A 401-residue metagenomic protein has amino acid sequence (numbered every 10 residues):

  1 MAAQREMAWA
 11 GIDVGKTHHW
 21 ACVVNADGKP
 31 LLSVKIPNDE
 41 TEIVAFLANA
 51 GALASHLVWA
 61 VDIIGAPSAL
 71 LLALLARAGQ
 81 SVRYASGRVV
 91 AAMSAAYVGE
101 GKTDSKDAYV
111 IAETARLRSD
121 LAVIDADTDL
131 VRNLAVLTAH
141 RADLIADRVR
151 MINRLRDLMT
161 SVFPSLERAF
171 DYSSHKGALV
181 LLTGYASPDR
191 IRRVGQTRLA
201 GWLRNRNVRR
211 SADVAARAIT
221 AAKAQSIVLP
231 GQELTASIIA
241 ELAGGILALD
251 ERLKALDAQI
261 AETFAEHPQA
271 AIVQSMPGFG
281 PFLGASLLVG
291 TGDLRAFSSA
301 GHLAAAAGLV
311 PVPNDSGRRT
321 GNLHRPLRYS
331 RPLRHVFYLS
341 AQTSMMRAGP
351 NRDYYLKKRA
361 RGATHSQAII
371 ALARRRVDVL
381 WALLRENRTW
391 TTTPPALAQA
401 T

Functional and structural regions predicted by a protein language model:
M1-T401: A detector of single, family-specific signature residues that are central to catalytic or substrate-handling motifs
